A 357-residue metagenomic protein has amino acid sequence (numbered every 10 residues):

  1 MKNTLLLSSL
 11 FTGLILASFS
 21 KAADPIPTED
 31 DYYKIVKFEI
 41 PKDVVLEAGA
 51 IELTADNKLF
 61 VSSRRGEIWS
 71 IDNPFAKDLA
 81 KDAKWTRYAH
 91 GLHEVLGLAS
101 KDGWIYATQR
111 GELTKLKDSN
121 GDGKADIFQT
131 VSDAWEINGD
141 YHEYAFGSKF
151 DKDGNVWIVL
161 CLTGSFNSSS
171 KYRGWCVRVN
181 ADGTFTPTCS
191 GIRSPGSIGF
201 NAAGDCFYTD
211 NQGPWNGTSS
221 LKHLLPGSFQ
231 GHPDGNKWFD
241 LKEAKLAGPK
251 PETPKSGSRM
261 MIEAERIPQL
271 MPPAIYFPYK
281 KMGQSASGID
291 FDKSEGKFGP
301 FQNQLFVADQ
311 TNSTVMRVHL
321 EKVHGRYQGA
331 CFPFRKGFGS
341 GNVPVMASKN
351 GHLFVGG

Functional and structural regions predicted by a protein language model:
M1-S9: Bacterial N-terminal signal peptides that target proteins for export
K2, L16, F354-G357: Short intrinsically disordered, low-complexity coil segments enriched in acidic
S8-A17: Bacterial N-terminal signal peptides
A22-G357: Beta-propeller domains with acidic blade repeats across secreted/periplasmic ectodomains and cytosolic WD/CNH propellers
